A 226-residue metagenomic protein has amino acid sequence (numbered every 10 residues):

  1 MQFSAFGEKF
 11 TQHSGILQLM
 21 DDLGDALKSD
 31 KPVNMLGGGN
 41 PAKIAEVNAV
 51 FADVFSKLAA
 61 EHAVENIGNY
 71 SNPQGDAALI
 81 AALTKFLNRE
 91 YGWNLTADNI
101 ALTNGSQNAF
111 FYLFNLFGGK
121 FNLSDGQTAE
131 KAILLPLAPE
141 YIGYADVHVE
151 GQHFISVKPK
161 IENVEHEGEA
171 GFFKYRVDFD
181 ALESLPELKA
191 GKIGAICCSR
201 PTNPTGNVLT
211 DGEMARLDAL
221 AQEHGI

Functional and structural regions predicted by a protein language model:
M1-G75, K85, R89: N-terminal "arm"/small-domain region of PLP-dependent enzymes with the aminotransferase-like
Q12-S14, P41, E140-G143, I226: N-terminal, helix-rich and Lys/Arg-enriched segments in bacterial and organellar proteins
P32, G225-I226: Short, well-ordered coil/turn segments that N-cap beta-strands
E65-G225: Conserved core of the PLP fold type I
